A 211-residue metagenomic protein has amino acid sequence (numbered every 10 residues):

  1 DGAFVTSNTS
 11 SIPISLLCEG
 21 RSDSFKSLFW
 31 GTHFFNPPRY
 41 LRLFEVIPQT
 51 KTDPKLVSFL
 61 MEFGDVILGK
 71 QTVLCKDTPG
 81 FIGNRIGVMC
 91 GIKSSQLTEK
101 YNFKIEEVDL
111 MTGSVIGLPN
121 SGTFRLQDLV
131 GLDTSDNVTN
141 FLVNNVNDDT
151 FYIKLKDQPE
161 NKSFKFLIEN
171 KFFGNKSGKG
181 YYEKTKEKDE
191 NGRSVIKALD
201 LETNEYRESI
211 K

Functional and structural regions predicted by a protein language model:
D1-K211: N-terminal glycine-rich phosphate-binding loop for ADP-containing cofactors
